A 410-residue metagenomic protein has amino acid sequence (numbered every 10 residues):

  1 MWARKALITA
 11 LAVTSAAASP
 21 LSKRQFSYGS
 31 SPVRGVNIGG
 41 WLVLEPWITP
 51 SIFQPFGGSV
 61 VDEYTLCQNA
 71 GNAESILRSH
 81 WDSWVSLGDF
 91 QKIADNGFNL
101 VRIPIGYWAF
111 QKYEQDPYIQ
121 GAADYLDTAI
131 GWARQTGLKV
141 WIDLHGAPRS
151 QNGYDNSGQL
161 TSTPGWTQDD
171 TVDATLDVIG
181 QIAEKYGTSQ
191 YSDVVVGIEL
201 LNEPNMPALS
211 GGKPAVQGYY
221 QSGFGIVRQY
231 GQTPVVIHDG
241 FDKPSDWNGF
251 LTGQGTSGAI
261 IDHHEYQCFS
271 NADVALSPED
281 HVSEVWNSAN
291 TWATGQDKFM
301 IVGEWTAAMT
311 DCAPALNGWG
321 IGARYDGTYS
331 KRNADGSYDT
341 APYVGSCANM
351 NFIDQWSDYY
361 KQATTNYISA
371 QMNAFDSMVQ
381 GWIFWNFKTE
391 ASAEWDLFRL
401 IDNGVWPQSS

Functional and structural regions predicted by a protein language model:
M1-S22: Fungal secretory targeting signals
R34-I38, V101-I103, V140-L144, V196-I198 (+4 more regions): Hydrophobic faces of well-ordered beta-strands that scaffold small-molecule active sites in alpha/beta enzyme cores
G39-W41, G106, H145-R149, L201-E203 (+4 more regions): Active-site beta-loop-alpha junctions enriched in small/polar residues
P46-V60, P117-G121, S150-W166, A315-Y329 (+1 more regions): Aromatic- and acidic-residue-enriched segments that line the glycan-binding/catalytic groove of carbohydrate-active
T49-I93: Aromatic- and Gly/Pro-rich amphipathic surface segment
E74-V101, Q111, Q115-G146, S157-G197 (+2 more regions): An active-site-proximal structural segment forming one wall of the substrate-binding cleft that immediately precedes
E203-S369: Extracellular glycoside hydrolase catalytic/binding regions
A341-S410: Aromatic-rich peripheral "rim/lid" segments of glycoside hydrolase catalytic domains that contact and position glycan
